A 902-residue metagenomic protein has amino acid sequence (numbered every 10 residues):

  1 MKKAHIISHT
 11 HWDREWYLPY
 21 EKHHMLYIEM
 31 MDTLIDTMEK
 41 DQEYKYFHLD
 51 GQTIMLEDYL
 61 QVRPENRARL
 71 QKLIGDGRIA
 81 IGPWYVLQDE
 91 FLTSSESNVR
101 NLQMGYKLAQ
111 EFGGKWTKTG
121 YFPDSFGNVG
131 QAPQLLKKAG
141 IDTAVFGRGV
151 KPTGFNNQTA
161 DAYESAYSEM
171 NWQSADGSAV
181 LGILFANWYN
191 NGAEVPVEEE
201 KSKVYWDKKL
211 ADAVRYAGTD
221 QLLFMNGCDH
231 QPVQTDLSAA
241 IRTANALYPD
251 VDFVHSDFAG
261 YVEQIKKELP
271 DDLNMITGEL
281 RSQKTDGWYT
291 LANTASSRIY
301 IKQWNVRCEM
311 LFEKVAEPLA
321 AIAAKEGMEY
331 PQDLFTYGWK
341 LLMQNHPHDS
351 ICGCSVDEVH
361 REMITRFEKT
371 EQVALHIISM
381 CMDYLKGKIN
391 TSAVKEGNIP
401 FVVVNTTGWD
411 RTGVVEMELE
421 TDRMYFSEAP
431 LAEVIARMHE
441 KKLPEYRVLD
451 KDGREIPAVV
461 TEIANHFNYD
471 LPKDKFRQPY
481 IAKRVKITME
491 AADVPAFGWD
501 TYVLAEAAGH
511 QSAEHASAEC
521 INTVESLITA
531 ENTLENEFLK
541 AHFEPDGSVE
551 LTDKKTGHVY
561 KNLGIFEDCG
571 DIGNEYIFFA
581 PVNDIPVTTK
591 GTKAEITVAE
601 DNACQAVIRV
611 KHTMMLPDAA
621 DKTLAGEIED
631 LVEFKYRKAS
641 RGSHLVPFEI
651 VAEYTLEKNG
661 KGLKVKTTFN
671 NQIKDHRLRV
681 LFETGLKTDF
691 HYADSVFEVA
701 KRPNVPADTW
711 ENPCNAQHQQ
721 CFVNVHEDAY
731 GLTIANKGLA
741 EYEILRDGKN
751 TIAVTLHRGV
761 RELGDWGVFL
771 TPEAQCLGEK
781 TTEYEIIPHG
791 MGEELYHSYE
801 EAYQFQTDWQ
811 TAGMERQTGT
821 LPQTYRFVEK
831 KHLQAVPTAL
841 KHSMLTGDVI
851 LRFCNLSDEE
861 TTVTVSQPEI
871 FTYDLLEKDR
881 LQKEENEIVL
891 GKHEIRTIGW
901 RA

Functional and structural regions predicted by a protein language model:
M1-E96, R100, L108-F112, K138 (+4 more regions): N-terminal catalytic cores of secreted or lumenal carbohydrate-active enzymes
M1-Y17, L136, V524-E544: An acidic-aromatic substrate-binding cleft motif
S8, F47-D58, K137, R148-V150 (+5 more regions): C-terminal domain-boundary segment and adjacent tail
H9, G105, L136, D257 (+2 more regions): Conserved, mostly hydrophobic/aromatic
I35, E39, R242-F253, G260-A902: Terminal accessory/anchoring regions of large secretory-pathway or extracellular enzymes
A68-R78, V129-A193: Surface-exposed loop and adjacent secondary-structure segments within mature catalytic domains
E90-E111, W188-D212: Alpha-helical scaffold elements lining the catalytic groove of polysaccharide deacetylases
V99-K138, K208-L223: CE4/NodB-like, metal-dependent polysaccharide N-deacetylase domain that modifies extracellular/periplasmic N-acetylated
